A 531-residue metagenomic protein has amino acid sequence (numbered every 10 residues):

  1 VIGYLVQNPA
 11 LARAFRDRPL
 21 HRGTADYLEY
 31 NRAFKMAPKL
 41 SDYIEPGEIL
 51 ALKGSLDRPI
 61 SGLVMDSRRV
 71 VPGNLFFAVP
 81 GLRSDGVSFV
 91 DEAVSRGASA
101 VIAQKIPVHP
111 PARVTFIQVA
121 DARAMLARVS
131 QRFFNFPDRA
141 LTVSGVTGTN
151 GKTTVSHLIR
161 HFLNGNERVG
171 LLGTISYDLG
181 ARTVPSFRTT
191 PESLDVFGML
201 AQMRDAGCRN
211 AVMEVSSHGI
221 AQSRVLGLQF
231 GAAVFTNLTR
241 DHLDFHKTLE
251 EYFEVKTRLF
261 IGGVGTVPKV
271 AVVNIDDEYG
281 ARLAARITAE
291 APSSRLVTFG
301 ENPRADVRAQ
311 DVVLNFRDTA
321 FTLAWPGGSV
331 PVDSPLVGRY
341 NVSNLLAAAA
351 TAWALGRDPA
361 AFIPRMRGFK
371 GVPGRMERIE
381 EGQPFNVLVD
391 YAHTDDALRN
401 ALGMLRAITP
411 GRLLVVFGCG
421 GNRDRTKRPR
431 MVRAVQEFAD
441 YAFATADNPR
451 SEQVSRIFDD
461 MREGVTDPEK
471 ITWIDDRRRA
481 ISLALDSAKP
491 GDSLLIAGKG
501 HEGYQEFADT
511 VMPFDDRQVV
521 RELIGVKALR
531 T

Functional and structural regions predicted by a protein language model:
G3-L11, G23-R128, R132, E278 (+7 more regions): N-terminal leader/targeting and accessory segments in enzymes
L11, M125-I275, Y279-S293, L346 (+2 more regions): Phosphate-binding loop of NTP-binding sites
G81-R83, S217-H218, R240-D241, D277-E278 (+4 more regions): Short glycine-rich anion-binding loops that position phosphate/pyrophosphate groups of nucleotides and phosphorylated
G81-S84, V372-G374, D396-R399, G403-T466 (+3 more regions): Active-site beta-alpha connecting loops in nucleotide-dependent enzymes
S99-K105, A271-I275, V416-F417, Y441-N448: Short internal beta-strands
P107-R113, A206, F230-V387, R462-T472: Acidic, Mg2+-coordinating active-site environments of NTP-dependent enzymes
S493-V526: Glycine/aspartate-rich loop-and-adjacent alpha/beta segment that forms the canonical ThDP
